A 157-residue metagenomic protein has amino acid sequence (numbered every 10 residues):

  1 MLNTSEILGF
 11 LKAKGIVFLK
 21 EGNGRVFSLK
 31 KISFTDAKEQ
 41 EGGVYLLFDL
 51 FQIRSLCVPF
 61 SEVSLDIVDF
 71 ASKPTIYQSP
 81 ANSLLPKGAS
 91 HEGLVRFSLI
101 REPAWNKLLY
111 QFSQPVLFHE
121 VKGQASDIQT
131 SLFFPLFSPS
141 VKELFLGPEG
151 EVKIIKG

Functional and structural regions predicted by a protein language model:
M1-G157: Active-site-adjacent structural elements in enzyme catalytic cores
